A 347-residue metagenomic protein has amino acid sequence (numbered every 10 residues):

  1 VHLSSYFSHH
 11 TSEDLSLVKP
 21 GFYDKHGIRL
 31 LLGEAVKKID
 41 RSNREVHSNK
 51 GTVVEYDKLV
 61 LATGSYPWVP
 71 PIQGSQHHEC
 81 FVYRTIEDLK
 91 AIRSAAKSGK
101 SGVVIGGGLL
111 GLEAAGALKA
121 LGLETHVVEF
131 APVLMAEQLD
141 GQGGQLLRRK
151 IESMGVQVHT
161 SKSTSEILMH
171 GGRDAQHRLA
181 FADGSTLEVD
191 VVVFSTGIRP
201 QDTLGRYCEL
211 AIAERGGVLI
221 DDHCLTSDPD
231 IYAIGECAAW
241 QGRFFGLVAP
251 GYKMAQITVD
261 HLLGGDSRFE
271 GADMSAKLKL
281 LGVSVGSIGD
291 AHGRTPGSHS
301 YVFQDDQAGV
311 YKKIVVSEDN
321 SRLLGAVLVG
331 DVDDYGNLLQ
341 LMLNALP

Functional and structural regions predicted by a protein language model:
V1-R29, A115-Q138: Beta1-alpha1 glycine-rich phosphate/pyrophosphate-binding loop at the start of Rossmann-like nucleotide-binding domains
S4-F7, C237-D334: Mid-to-C-terminal Rossmann-like scaffold of FAD/NAD(P)H-dependent oxidoreductases
D14-S16, A211-R215, G265-S275: A short alpha-helix-loop-beta-strand transition element characteristic of N-terminal alpha/beta dinucleotide-binding
S16-V103, A180-T186, V193-T196, P200 (+1 more regions): FAD-binding core/adjacent interface of flavoenzyme oxidoreductases
L30-H47, V54, L121-I220: A Rossmann-like FAD-binding core segment of flavoenzymes
Q76-S98, G171, R178-A180, S185-D260: FAD-site-proximal beta/loop scaffold in flavoenzymes
A91-L139, G143: Rossmann-like NAD(P)H-binding beta-loop-alpha module
V332-P347: A short, polar/charged loop-to-alpha-helix boundary motif
